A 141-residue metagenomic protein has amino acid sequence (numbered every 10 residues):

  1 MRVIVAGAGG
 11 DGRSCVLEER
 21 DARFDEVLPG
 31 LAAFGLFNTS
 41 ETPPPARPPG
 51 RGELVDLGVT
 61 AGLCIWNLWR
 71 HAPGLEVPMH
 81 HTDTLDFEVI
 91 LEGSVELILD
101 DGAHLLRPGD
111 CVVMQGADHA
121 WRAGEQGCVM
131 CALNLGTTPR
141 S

Functional and structural regions predicted by a protein language model:
M1-W69: A short, N-terminal "cap"/entry segment at the start of jelly-roll beta-barrel domains of the cupin/DSBH fold
I4-V5, F87, C111, A120: Short, surface-exposed charged micro-motifs
A8-G10, L99, A123: Short acidic, glycine-rich loop/turn motifs
P49-G52, G62-C64, A72, E96 (+2 more regions): Ligand-binding loop in jelly-roll beta-barrel domains
E76-P108: A short beta-strand-loop-beta hairpin characteristic of the jelly-roll/cupin
E88, V113, C131: Active-site scaffold segments
